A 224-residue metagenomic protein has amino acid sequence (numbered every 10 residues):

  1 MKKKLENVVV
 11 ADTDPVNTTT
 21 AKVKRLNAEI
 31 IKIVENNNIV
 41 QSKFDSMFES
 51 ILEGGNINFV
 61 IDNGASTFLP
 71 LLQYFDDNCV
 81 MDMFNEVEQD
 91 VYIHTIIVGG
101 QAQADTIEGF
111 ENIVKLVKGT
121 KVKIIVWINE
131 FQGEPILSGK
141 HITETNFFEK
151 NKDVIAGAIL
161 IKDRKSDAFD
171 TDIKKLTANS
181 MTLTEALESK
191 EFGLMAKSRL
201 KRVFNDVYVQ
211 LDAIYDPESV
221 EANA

Functional and structural regions predicted by a protein language model:
M1-L5: A short, Lys/Arg-enriched amphipathic alpha-helix followed by its capping loop at the start of a domain
E6-N7, G55-I57, Q89-V91, V122: Short coil/turn segments at beta-strand junctions that form active-site/ligand-binding loops
N7-F68: Nucleotide-state-sensitive switch-loop elements of NTP-binding domains
L69-D163, D167-D170: Conserved catalytic-core segment of NTP-binding enzymes
V122-E130, G139-A224: P-loop NTP-binding site
